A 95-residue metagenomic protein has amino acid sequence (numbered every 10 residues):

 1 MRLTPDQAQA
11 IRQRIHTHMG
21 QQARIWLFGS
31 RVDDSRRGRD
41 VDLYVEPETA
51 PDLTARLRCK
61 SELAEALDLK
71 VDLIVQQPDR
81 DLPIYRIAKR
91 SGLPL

Functional and structural regions predicted by a protein language model:
M1-W26, V32-G38, P47-L95: Catalytic core of pol beta-like nucleotidyltransferases
D42-Y44: Short, well-ordered beta-strand segments
